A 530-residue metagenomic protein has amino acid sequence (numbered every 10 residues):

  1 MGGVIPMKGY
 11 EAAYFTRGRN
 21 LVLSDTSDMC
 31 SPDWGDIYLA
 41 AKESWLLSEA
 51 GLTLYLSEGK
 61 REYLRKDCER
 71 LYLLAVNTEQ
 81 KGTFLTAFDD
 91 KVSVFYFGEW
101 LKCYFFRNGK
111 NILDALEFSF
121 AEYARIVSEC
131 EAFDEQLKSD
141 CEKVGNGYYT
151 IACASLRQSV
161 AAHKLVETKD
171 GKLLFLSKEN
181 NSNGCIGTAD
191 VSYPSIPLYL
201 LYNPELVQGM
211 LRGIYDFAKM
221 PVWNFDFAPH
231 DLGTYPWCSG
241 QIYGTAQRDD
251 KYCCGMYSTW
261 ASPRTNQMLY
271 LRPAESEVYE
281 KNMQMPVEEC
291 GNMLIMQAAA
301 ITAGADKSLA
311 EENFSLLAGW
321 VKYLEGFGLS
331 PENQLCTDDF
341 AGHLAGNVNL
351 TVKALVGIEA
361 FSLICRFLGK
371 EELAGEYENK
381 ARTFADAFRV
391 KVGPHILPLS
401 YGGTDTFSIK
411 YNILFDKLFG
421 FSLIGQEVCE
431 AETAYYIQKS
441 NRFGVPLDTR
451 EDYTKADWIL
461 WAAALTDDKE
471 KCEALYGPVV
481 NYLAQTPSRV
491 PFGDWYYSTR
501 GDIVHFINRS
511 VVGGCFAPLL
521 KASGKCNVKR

Functional and structural regions predicted by a protein language model:
G2-G187, P204-Q208, Y215-V222: Acidic/polar, glycine-enriched structural segments that form the non-catalytic walls/loops of the carbohydrate-binding
L23-L54, K143, E179-V191, P197-P204 (+6 more regions): Extended ligand-binding clefts on enzyme/binding-domain cores
T78, L101-V127, G184-G328, N347-F361 (+1 more regions): Aromatic-rich carbohydrate-recognition surfaces in CAZymes
A87, E135-E142, Y193-E205, N292-S308 (+5 more regions): Well-ordered alpha-helical scaffold segments within catalytic/enzyme domains
A115, I151, E205-F217, M285 (+6 more regions): Extended, well-ordered alpha-helical scaffold segments
Y149, C153-A154, V160-T168, G187 (+5 more regions): Aromatic-lined, polymer-binding surfaces characteristic of secreted/periplasmic polysaccharide-degrading enzymes
L173-S182, S276-Q284, K307-E311, E332-N349 (+3 more regions): Active-site-adjacent structural elements in folded domains
G493-R530: Terminal, non-catalytic domain-edge segments
